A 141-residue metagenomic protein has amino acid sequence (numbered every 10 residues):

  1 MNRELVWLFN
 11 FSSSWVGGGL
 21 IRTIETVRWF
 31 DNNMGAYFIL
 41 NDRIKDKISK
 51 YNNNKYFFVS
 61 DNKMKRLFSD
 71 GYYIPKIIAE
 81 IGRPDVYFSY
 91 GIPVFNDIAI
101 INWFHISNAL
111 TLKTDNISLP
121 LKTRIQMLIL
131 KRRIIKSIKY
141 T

Functional and structural regions predicted by a protein language model:
N2-L8: Extreme N-terminal starter segment of soluble prokaryotic enzymes
L8, T23, W29, N33-P93: Active-site donor-binding segments of glycosyltransferases and PAPS-dependent sulfotransferases
F9-I24: A short, glycine/small-residue-rich beta-strand->loop->alpha-helix junction that serves as a flexible
S14-V16, K63-F68, P120-M127: Short, flexible loop segments at the rims of nucleotide/cofactor-binding pockets, characterized by
V16-G18, K45-I48, V94-I98, T111-T114: Short catalytic/ligand-binding loop motif for oxyanion handling, primarily in non-cytosolic enzymes, centered on
F30-D31, F95-A99, I138-K139: Short, conserved loop/helix-junction motifs that constitute active-site signature segments in enzyme catalytic cores
K76, T123-T141: Membrane-proximal helix-turn-helix segments that form the acceptor-binding/catalytic region of lipid-linked
V86-F88, I98-S118: Active-site proximal beta-strand in glycosyltransferases
